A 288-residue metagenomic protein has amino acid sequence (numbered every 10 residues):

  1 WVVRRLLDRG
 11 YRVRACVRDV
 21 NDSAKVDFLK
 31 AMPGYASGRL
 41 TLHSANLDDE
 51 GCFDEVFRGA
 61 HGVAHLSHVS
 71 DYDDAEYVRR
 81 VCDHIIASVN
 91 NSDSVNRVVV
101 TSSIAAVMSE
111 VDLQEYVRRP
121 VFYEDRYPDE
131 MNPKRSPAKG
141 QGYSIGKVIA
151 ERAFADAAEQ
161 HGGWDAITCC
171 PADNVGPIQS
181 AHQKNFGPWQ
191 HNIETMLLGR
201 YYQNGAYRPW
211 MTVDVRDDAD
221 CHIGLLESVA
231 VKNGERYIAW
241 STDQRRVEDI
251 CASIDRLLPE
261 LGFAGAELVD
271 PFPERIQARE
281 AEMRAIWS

Functional and structural regions predicted by a protein language model:
W1-Y11: Canonical Rossmann dinucleotide-binding motif of NAD(H)/NADP(H)-dependent dehydrogenases/reductases, specifically
R4, V69, D73-G142, I167: Conserved Rossmann-fold NAD(P)-dependent oxidoreductase catalytic core, especially the SDR/UDP-sugar
V20-A24, K30-R80: NAD(P)H-binding glycine-rich loop region in Rossmannoid oxidoreductase-like domains and their noncatalytic homologs
S102, A150-I178: Conserved beta-loop-beta element that borders a ligand/cofactor-binding pocket
N132-K139, Q183-K184, P188-V213: A conserved pocket-lining segment of Rossmann-fold NAD(P)-dependent short-chain dehydrogenase/reductase
Y143-E151: Active-site YXXXK catalytic motif of short-chain dehydrogenase/reductase
Q160-W164, G176-H191, L225-R236: Glycine/proline-rich active-site loop of Rossmann-fold NAD(P)-dependent oxidoreductases
R208-T212, D220-W287: Mid/C-terminal beta-alpha module of Rossmann-like enzyme folds, strongest in SDR-family dehydrogenases/epimerases
